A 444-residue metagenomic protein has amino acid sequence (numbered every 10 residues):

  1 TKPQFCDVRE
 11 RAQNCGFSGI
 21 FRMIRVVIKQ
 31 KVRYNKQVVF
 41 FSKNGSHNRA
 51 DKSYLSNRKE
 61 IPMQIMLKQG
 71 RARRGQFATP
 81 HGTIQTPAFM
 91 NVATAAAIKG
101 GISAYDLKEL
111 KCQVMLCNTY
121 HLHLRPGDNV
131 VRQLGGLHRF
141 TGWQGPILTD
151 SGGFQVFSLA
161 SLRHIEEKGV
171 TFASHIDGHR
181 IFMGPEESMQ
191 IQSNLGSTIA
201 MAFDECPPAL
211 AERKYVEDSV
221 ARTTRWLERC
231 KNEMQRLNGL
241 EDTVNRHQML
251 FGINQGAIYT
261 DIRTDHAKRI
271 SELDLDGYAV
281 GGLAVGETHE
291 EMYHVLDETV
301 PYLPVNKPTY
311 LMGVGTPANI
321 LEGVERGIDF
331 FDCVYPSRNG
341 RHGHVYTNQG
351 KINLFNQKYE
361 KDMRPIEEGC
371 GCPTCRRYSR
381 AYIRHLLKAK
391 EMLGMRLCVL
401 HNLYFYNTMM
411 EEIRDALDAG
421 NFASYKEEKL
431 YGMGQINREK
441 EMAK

Functional and structural regions predicted by a protein language model:
Q4, V8, I20-V27, Y34 (+3 more regions): Short, positively charged and aromatic/hydrophobic N-terminal segments
R58-Q76, I84-A93, I98-G101, D204-L210 (+1 more regions): C-terminal extensions of enzymes
R58-T243, Q357-E360: Non-catalytic, usually N-terminal nucleic-acid engagement modules in DNA/RNA processing proteins
G82, M115, D150, Q192 (+5 more regions): Conserved, mostly hydrophobic/aromatic
S174, R246, F422: Long C-terminal interaction/binding lobes of large macromolecular proteins
P208-E212, E217, G277-L283, M392-M395: Glycine- and acidic
A221-T224, E233, L237, N245 (+1 more regions): Glycine-rich phosphate/ribose-binding loops and adjacent secondary-structure elements that form binding surfaces
